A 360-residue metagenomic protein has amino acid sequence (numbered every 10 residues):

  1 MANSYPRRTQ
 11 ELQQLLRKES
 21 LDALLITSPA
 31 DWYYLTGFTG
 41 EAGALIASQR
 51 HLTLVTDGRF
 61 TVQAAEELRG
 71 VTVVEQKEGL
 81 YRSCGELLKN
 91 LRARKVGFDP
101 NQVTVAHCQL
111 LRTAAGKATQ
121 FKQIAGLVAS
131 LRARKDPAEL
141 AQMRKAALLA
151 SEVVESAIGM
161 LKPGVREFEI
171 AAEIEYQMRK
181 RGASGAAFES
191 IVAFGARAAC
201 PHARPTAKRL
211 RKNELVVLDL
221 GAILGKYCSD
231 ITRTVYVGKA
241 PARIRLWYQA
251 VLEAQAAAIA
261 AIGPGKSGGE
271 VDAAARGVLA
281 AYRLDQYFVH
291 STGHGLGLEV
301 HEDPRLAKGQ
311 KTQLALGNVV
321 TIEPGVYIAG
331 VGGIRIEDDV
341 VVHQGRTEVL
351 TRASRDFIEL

Functional and structural regions predicted by a protein language model:
M1-L360: Active-site neighborhoods and metal-handling regions in enzymes and metal-associated proteins
